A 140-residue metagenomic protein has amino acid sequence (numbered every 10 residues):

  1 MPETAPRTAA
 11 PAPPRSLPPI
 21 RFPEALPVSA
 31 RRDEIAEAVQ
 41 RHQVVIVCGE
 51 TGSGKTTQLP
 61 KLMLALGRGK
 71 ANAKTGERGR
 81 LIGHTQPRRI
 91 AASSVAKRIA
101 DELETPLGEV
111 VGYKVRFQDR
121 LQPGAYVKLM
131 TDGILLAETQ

Functional and structural regions predicted by a protein language model:
M1-V44, L62, L66-E77: Helicase-associated low-complexity/disordered flanking segments
A38, Q43-Q140: Conserved P-loop/Walker A NTP-binding site and adjacent catalytic elements of P-loop NTPases
